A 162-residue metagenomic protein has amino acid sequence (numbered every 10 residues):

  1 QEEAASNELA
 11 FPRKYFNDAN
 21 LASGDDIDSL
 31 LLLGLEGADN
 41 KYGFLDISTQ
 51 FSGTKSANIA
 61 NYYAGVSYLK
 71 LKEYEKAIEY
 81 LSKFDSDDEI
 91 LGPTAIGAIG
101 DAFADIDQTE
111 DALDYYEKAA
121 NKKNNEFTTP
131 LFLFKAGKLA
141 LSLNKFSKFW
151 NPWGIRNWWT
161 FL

Functional and structural regions predicted by a protein language model:
G24-K76: Extracytoplasmic/periplasmic/luminal assembly and interaction segments in envelope/secretory/respiratory proteins
I47-A57, L71, D85-P93, N121-T129 (+1 more regions): Short solvent-exposed coil/turn linkers within tandem alpha-helical repeat scaffolds
